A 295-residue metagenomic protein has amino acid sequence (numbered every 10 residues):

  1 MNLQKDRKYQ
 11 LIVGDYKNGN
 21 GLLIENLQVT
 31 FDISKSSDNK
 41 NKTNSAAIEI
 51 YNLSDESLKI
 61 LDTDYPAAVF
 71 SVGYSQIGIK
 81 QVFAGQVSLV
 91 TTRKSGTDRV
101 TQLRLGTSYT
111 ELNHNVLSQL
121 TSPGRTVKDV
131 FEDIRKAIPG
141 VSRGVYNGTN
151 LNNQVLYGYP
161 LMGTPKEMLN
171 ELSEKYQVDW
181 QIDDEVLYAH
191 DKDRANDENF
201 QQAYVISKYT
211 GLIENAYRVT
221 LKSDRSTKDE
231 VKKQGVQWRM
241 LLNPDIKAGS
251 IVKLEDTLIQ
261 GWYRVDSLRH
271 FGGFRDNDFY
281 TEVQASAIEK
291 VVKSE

Functional and structural regions predicted by a protein language model:
M1-T63, G106-T110, Q202-E295: Juxtamembrane "anchor/assembly" segments of surface/extracellular structural proteins
K42-L53, D64, V72, Q76-A84 (+2 more regions): N-terminal low-complexity, intrinsically disordered tails enriched in Ser/Pro/Gly and acidic/polar residues
D55-L58, I77, R93, E111 (+5 more regions): Short beta-strands and strand-coil junctions in structured, solvent-facing domains, enriched
V69-S71, L254: A generic structural signal for residues embedded in beta-strands
S75-Q102, I259-G273: Short beta-strand and beta-hairpin "edge-sheet" elements
K80, M162-P165, D245, D278: Active-site-proximal structural scaffolding
A84, K128-E132, K166-N170, G235 (+1 more regions): Extracytoplasmic/secreted envelope proteins and their assembly/folding machinery, especially bacterial periplasmic
T97-I206: Charged- and aromatic-enriched interaction segments used to assemble and dock large macromolecular complexes
